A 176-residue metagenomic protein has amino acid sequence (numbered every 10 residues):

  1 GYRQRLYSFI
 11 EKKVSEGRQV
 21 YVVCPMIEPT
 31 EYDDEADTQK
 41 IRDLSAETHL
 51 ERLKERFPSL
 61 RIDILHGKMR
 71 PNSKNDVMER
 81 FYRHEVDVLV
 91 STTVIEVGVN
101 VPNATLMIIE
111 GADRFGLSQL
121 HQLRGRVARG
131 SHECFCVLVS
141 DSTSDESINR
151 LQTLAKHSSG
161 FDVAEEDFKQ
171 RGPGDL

Functional and structural regions predicted by a protein language model:
G1-Q152: Inter-lobe coupling/hinge segments of SF2-like helicase ATPases
P25-E28, K156-L176: C-terminal or mid-to-C-terminal helical accessory/interaction module adjacent to the motor/catalytic core
